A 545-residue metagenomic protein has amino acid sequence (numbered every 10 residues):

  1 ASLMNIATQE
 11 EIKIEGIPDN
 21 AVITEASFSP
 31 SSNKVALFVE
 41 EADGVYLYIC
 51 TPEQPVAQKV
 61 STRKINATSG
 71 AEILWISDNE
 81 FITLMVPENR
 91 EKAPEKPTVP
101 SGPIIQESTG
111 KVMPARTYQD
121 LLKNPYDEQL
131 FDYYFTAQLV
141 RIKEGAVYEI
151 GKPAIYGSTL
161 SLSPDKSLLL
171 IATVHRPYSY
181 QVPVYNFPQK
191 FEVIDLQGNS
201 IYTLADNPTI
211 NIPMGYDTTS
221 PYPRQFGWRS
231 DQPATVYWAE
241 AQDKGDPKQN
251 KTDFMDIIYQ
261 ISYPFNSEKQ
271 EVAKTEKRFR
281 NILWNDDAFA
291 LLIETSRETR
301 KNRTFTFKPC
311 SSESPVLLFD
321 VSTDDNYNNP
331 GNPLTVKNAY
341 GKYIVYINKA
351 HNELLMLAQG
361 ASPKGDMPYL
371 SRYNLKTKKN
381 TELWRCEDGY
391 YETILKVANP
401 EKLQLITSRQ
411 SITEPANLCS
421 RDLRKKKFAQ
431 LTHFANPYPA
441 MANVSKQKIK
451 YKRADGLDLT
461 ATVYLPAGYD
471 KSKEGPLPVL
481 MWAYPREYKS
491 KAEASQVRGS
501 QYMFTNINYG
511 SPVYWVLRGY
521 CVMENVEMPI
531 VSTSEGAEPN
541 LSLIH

Functional and structural regions predicted by a protein language model:
A1-K427, H433-N443, D458, S495-Q496: Beta-propeller folds
H175-R176, D231, L283, A288 (+1 more regions): Serine-hydrolase catalytic core recognition
